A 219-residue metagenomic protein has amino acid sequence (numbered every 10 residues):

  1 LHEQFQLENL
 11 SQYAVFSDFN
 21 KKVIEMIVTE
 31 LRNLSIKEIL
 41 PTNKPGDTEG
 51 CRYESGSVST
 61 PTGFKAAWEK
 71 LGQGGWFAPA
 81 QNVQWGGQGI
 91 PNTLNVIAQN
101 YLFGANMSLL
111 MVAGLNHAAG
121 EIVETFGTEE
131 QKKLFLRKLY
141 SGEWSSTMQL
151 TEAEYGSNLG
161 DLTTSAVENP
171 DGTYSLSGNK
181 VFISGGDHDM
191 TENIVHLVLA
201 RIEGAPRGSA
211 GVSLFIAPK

Functional and structural regions predicted by a protein language model:
L1-L110, L134: Amphipathic, small/basic residue-rich leader segments at the start of a protein or domain
C51, L115-N116, E124-N169: Internal maturation/activation junctions in enzymes
E54-E69, Q73-Q81, T147-D171, S175 (+1 more regions): Flexible, glycine/threonine-enriched loop-and-boundary segments that flank and lead into catalytic domains of large
G75-A78, S108-V112, S145-T147, G172-Y174 (+2 more regions): Beta-sheet entry/capping signal
Q81, G86-Q88, L102-G120, L139-S146 (+3 more regions): FAD-binding core of FAD-dependent oxidoreductases, characterized by glycine-rich FAD pyrophosphate-binding loops
G89-L94, E121-G127, S157-L162, G186-D189 (+2 more regions): Short acidic, glycine/serine/threonine-rich loops at helix termini
T173-K219: A short core secondary-structure module
